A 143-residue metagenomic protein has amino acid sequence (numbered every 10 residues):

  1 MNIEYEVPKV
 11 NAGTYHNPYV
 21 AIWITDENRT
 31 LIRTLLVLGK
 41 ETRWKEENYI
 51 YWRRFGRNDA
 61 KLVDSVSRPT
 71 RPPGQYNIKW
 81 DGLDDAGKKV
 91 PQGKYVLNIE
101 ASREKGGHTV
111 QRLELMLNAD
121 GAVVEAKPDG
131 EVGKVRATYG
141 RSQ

Functional and structural regions predicted by a protein language model:
M1-V37, G106-Q143: Primarily secretory-pathway and cell-envelope proteins
I3-Y5, W80, I99: Preference for bulky hydrophobic residues occupying beta-strand positions in well-ordered beta-sheet regions
H16, P72-G74, G93, E131: Residue-level preference for beta-strand/loop junctions
G39-E41: A short acidic/small-residue loop/turn micro-motif
E47-K88: Extended, solvent-exposed segments with strong compositional bias
Y76-I78, V90-E100: A short tyrosine-centered beta-strand micro-motif
L83, E100-E104: Beta-strand-rich extracellular modules
